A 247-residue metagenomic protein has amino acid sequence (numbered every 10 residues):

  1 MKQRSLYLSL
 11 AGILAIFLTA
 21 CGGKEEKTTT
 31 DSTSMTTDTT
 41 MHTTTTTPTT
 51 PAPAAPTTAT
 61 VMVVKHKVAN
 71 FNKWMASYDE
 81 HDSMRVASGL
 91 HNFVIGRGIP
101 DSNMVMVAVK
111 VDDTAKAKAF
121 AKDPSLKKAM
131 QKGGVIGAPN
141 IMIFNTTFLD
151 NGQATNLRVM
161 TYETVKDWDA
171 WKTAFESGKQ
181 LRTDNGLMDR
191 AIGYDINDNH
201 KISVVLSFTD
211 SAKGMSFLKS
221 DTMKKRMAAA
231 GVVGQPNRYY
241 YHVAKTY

Functional and structural regions predicted by a protein language model:
M1-L10: Bacterial N-terminal signal peptides that target proteins for export
F17-A20: C-terminal motif of bacterial Sec signal peptides marking the signal peptidase cleavage site
G22-R226, A230-Y247: Short S/T/G/P-rich N-terminal loop/turn motif that feeds into the first structured element of a domain
